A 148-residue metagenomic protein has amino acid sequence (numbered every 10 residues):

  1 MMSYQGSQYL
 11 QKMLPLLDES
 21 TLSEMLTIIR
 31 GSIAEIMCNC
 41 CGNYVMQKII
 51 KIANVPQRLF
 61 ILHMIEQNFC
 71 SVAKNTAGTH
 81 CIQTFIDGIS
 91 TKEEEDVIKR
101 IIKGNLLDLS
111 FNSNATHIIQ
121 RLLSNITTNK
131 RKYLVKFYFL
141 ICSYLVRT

Functional and structural regions predicted by a protein language model:
M1-T148: Eukaryotic gene-expression regulator signature that favors modular helical reader/repeat domains and their
